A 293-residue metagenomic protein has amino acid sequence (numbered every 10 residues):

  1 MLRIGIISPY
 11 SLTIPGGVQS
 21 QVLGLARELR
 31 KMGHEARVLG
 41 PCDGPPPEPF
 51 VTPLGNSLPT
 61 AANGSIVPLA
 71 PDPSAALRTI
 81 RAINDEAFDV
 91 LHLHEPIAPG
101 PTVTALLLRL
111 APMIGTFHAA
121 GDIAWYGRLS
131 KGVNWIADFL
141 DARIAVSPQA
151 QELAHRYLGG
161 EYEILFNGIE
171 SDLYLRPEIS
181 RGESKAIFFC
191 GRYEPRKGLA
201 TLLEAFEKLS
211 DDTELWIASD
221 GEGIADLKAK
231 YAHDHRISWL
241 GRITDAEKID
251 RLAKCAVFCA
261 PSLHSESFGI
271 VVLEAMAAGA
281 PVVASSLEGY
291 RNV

Functional and structural regions predicted by a protein language model:
L2, I7-P15, V22-P73, R81-A82 (+1 more regions): N-terminal strand-loop element at the rim of the active site of nucleotide-sugar-dependent glycosyltransferases
C42, Q149, G168: Carbohydrate-associated surface elements
G121-R143, A150, R156-Y157: Membrane-proximal helix-turn-helix segments that form the acceptor-binding/catalytic region of lipid-linked
W125, E152-H155, F166-S184: Acidic anion/phosphate-binding donor-loop and adjacent secondary structure in glycosyltransferase catalytic cores
E178-E207, W216: Conserved donor-binding/catalytic core segment of Leloir-type glycosyltransferases
A225-E247: Nucleotide-activated donor-binding/catalytic signature segment of Leloir-type glycosyltransferases, i.e., the conserved
A253-S267, A280-P281: Acidic donor-binding loop of glycosyltransferase active sites
L287-V293: Short acidic/histidine- and often glycine-rich active-site loop of Leloir-type glycosyltransferases that engages
